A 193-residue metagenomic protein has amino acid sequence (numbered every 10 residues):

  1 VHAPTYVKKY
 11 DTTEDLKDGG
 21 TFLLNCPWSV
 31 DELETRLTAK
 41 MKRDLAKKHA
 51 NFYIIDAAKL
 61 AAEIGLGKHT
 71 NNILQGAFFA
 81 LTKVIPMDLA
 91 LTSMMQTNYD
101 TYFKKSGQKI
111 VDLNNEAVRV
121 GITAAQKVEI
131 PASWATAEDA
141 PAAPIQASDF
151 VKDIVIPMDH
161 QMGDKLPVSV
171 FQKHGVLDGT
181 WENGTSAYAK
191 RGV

Functional and structural regions predicted by a protein language model:
V1-D164: Active-site cofactor/cluster-binding pocket
P141, T180-V193: Ferredoxin-like iron-sulfur electron-transfer modules
Q172-W181: Long amphipathic alpha-helical scaffold segments
